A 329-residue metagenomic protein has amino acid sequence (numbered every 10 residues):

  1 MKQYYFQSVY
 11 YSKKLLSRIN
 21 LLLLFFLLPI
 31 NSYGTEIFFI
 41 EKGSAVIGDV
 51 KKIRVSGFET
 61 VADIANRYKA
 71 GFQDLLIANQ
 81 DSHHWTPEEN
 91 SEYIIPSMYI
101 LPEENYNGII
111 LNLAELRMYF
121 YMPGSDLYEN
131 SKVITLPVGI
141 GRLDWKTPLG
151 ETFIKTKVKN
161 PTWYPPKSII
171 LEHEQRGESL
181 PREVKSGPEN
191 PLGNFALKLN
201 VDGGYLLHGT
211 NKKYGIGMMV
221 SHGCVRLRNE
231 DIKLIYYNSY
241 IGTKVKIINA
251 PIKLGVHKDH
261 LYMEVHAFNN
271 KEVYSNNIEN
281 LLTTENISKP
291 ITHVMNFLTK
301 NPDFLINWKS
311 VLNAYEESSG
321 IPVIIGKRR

Functional and structural regions predicted by a protein language model:
Y4-N20: Bacterial N-terminal signal peptides that target proteins for export
F25-S32: Hydrophobic h-region of N-terminal signal peptides that target proteins for export in Gram-negative bacteria
E36-K69: Primarily a LysM-type cell-wall glycan-binding module
S56-T86, L127-V133: LysM (lysin motif) carbohydrate-binding repeats in extracellular/periplasmic proteins that recognize
V61-A62, F72, L76, T135 (+3 more regions): Extracytoplasmic/secreted envelope proteins and their assembly/folding machinery, especially bacterial periplasmic
Q80-S82, E89, I94-K155, K159-N160 (+3 more regions): Intrinsically disordered, low-complexity, Pro/Ser/Thr/Asn/Gly/Ala-rich spacer/linker segments adjacent to signal
S82-Y99, I235-Y237, I241-N249: Short, structured interface segments
S168-R329: Exported/periplasmic cell-wall-interacting domains
